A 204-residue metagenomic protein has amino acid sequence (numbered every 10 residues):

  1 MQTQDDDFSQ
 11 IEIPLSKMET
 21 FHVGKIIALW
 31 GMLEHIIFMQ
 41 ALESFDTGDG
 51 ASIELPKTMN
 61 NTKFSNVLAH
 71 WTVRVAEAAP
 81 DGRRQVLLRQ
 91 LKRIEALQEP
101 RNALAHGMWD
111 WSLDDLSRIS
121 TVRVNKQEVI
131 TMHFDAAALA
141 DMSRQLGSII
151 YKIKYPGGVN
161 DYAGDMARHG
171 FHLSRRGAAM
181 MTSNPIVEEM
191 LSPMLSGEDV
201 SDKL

Functional and structural regions predicted by a protein language model:
M1-R74, K92-D115, R144-G164: Amphipathic alpha-helical interface elements
Q4-D6, Q10, R123-Q127, T131: A short, charged helix-loop
I11, A51, S120-V122, E198: Residue-level marker of intrinsically disordered, low-complexity segments enriched for small/polar residues
M18, F38, F45, D49-G50 (+4 more regions): A cross-kingdom marker of C-terminal helix-rich interaction/assembly modules
D110-V129: Acidic interhelical loop/turn segments
